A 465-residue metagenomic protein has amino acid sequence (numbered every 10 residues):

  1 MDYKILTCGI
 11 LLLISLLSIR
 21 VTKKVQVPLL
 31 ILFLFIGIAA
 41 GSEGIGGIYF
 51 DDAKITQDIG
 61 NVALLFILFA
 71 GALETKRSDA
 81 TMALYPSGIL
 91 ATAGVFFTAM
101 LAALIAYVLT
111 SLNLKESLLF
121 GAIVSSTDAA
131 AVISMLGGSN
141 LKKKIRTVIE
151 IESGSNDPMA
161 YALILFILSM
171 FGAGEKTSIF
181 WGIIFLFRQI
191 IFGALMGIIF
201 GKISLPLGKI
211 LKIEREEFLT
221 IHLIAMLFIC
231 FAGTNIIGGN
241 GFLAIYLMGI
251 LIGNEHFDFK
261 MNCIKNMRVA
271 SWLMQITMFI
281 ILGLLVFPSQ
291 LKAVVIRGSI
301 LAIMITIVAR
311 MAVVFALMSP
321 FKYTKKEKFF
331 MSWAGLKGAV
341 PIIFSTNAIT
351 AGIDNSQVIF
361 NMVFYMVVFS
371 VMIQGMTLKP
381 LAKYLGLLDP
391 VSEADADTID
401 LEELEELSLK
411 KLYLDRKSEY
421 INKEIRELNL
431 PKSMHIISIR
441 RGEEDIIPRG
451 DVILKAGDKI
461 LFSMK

Functional and structural regions predicted by a protein language model:
M1-V391, D395, E403-L404: Transmembrane helical cores of multi-pass secondary ion antiporters/exchangers
I89, K411, L461: Short aromatic/hydrophobic contact patches that present stacked aromatics for nucleic-acid/ligand binding
I245, E402-L407, N429-K432: A generic structural signal for short, non-catalytic loop/turn and secondary-structure boundary residues
S392-L401, I436-G442: Short linear loop/turn motifs
T398-L404, R449-I453: Short, flexible, solvent-exposed loop/turn segments with mixed acidic/basic and small polar residues
E406-L414: Short glycine-/aliphatic-rich beta-strand segments at the starts of folded cytosolic domains
R416-K465: Cytosolic Rossmann-like ligand/nucleotide-binding regulatory domains
